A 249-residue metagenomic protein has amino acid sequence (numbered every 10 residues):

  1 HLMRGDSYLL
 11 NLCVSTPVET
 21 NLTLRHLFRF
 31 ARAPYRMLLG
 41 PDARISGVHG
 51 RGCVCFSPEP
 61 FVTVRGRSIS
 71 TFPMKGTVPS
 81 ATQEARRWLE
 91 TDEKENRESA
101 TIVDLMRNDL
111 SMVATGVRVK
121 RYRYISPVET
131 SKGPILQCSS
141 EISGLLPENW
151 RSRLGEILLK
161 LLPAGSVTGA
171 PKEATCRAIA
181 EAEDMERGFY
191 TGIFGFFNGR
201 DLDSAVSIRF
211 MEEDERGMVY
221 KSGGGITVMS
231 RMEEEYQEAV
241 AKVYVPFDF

Functional and structural regions predicted by a protein language model:
H1-F249: Extended alpha-helical targeting/anchoring segments, especially N-terminal organellar/secretory targeting helices
